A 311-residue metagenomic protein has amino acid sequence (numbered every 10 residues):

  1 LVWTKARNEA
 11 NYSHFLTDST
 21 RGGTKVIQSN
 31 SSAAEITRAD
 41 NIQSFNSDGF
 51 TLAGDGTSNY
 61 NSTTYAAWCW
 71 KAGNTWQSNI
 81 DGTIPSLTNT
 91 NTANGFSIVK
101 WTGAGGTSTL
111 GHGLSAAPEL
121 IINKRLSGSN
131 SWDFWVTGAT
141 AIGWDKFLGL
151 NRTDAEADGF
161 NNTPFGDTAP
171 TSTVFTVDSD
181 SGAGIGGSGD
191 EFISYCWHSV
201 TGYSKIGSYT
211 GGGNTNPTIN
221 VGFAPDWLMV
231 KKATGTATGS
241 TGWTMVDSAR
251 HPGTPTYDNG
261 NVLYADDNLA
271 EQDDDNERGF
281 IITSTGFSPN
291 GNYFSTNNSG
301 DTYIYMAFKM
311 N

Functional and structural regions predicted by a protein language model:
L1-N311: Surface-exposed molecular-recognition determinants
